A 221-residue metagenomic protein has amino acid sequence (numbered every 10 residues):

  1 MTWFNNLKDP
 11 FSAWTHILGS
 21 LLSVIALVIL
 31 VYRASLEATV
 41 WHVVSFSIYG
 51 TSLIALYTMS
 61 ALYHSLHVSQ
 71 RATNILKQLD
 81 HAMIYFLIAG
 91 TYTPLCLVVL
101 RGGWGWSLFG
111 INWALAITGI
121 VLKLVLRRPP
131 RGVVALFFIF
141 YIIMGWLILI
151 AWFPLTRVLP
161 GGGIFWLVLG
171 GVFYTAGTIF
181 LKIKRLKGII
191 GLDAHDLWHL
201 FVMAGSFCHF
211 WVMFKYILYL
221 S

Functional and structural regions predicted by a protein language model:
M1-S221: Multi-pass alpha-helical transmembrane bundles in non-GPCR membrane proteins that perform intramembrane catalysis
